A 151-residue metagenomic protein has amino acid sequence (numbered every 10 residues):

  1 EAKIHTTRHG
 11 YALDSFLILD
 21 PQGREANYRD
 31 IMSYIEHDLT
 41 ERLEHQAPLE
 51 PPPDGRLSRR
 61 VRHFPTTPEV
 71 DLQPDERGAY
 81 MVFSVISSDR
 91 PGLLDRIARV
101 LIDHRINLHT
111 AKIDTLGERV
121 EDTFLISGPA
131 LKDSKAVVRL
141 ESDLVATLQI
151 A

Functional and structural regions predicted by a protein language model:
E1-A151: Regulatory modules associated with amino-acid/nitrogen control
